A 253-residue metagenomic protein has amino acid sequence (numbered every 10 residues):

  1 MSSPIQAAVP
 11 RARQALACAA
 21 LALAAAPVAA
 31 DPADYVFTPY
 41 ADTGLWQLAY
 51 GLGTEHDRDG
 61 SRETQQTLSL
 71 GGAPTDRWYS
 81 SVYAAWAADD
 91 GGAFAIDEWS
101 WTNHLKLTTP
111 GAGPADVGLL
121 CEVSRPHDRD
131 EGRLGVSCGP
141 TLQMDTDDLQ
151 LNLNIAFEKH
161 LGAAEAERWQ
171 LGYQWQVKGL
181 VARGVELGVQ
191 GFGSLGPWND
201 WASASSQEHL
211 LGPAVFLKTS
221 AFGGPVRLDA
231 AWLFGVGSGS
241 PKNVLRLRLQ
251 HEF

Functional and structural regions predicted by a protein language model:
S2-L16: Bacterial N-terminal signal peptides that target proteins for export
A15-L21, G184: Small-residue packing motifs within transmembrane alpha-helices
A24-P27: N-terminal signal peptide c-region/cleavage motif recognized by signal peptidases
A29-F253: Transmembrane beta-barrel domains of Gram-negative outer membranes and organellar outer membranes
